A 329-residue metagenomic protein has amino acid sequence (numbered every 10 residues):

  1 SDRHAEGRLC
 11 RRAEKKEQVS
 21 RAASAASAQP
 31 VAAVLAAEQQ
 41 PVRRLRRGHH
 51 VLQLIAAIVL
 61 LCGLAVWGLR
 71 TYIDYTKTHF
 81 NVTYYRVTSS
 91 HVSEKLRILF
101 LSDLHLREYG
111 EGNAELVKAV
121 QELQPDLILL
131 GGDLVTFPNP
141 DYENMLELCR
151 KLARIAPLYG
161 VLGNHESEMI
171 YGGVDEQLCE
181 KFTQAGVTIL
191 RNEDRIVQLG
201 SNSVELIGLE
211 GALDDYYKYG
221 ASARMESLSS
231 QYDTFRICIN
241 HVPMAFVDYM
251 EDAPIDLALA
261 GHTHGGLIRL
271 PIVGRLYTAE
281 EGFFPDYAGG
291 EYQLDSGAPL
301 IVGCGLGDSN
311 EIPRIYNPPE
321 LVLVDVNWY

Functional and structural regions predicted by a protein language model:
S1, G7-R8, R21, S27-V92: N-terminal membrane-anchoring alpha-helices
K77-G110, A221-N240: Mobile, glycine- and charge-enriched loop segments and immediately flanking short secondary-structure elements within
R86-L99, V187, D194-I207, S230-I237 (+2 more regions): Beta-strand-turn-beta hairpins that frame and shape the catalytic cleft of phosphate-ester-processing enzymes
K95-T188: Membrane-embedded segments
F100-S102, L127-D133, P157-N164, L190-E193 (+3 more regions): Active-site neighborhood of phospho(di)ester-bond hydrolases with catalytic His/Asp-centered motifs
L104-L106, L134-F137, N164-E168, R195-V197 (+4 more regions): Solvent-exposed loop/turn segments at secondary-structure junctions within structured extracellular/periplasmic domains
G173-V187, L199-N240, F246-D248, E311-R314: Binuclear metal-dependent hydrolase catalytic cores centered on His/Asp/Glu-rich metal-binding motifs
P243-V322: Conserved beta-sheet core of the metallophosphoesterase superfamily
